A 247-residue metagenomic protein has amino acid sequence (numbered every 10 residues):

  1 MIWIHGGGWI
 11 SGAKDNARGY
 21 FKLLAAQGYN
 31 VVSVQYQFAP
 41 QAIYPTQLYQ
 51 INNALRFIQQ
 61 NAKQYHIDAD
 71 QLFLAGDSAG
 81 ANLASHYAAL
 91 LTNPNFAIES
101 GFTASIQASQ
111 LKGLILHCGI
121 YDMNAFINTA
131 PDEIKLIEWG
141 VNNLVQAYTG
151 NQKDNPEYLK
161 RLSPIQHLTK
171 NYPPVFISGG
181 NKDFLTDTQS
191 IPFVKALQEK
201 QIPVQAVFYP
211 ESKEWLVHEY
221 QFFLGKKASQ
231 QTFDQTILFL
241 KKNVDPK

Functional and structural regions predicted by a protein language model:
M1-K247: Alpha/beta-hydrolase superfamily serine-hydrolase fold, recognizing
